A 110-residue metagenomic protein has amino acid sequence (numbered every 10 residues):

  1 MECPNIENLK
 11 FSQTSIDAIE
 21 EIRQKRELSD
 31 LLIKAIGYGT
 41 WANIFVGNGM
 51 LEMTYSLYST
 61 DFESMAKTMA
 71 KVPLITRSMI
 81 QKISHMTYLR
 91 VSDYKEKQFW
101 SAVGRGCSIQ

Functional and structural regions predicted by a protein language model:
M1-M79: Long, non-catalytic architectural segments outside compact domain cores
M1-P4, R105-Q110: Short intrinsically disordered terminal tails
T76-Y88: Short, flexible domain-boundary/linker segments around small modular repeats
M79-I80, E96, V103: Charged, solvent-exposed faces of alpha-helical coiled-coils
I83-S84, W100, C107: Generic L/I/V-rich hydrophobic alpha-helical segments across diverse proteins
M86-K97: Charged, low-complexity interaction regions
